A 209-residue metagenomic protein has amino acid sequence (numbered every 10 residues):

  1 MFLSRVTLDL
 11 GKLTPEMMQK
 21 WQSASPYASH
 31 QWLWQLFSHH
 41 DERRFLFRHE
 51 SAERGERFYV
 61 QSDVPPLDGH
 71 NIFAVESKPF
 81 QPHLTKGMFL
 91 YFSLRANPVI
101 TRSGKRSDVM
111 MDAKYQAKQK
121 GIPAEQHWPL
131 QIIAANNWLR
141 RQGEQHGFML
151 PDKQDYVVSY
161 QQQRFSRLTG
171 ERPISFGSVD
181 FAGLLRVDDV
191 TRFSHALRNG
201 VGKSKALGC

Functional and structural regions predicted by a protein language model:
M1-C209: RNA-interacting cores
